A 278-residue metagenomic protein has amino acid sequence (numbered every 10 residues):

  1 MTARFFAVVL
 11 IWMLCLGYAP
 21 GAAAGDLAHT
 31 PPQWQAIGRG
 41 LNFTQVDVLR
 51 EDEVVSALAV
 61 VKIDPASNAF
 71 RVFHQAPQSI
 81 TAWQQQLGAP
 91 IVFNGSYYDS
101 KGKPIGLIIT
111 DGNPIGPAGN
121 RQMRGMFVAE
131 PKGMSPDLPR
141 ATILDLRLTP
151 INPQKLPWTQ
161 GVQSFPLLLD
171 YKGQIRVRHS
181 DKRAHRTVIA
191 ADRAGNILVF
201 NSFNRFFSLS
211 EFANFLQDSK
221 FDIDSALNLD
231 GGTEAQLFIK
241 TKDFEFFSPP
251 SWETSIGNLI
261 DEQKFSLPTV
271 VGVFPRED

Functional and structural regions predicted by a protein language model:
M1-F5: Positively charged n-region of N-terminal signal peptides that target proteins for export
A7-G17: Bacterial N-terminal signal peptides
P20-M126, K132-D137, V199-F200: Zymogen propeptides
Q75-S79, T142-I151, S202-F206: Short, solvent-exposed aromatic-acidic interface loops
T81-A82, P150-L156, V188, S208-N214: A short, polar/proline- and glycine-enriched secondary-structure boundary/capping micro-motif
Y98-R176, S180, R276: Active-site-adjacent helix-turn-beta-strand microarchitecture at beta-sheet edges that either contains or buttresses
G102-R121, I175-R186, A191-S225, E234-D278: Conserved, well-ordered active-site substructure
